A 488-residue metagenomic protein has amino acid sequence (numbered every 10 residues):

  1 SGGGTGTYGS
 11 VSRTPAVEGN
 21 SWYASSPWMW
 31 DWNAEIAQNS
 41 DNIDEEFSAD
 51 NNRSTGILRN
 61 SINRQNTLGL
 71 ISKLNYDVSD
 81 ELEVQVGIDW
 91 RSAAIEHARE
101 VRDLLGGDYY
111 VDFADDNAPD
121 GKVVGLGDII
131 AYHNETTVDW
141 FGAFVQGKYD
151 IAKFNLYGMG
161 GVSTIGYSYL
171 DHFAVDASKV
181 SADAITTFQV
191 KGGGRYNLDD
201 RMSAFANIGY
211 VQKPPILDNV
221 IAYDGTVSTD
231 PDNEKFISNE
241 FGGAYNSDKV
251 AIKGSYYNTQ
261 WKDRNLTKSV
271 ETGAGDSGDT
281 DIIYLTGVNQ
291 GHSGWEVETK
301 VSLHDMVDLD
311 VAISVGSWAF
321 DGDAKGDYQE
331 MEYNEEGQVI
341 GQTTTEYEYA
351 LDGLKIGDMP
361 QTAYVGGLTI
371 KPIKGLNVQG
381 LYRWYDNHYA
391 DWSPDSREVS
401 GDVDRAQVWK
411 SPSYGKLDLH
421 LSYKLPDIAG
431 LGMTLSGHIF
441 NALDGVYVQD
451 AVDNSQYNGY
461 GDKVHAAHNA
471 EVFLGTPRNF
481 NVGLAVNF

Functional and structural regions predicted by a protein language model:
S1, S54-Q85, I129-D150, N155 (+12 more regions): Outer-membrane beta-barrel transmembrane strands
W28-S72, E135-A174, I185-R195, N207-K213 (+1 more regions): Surface-exposed extracellular loop regions of Gram-negative outer-membrane beta-barrel proteins
I57, E83-D199, I221, K325 (+2 more regions): Signature of Gram-negative outer-membrane beta-barrel scaffolds
D80, D150-K153, N258-Q260, Y284-D395 (+1 more regions): Gram-negative outer-membrane beta-barrel transporters
W90-E96, I151-K153, V162-S168, I208-P214 (+9 more regions): Transmembrane beta-strands of outer-membrane beta-barrel pores
G166-D171, A182, Y196-E240, A251 (+4 more regions): Surface-exposed extracellular loop regions of Gram-negative outer-membrane beta-barrel proteins, predominantly
M359-I428, L443-D444, A451-V452: C-terminal beta-barrel architecture of Gram-negative outer-membrane proteins
W384-S396, Y423-F488: C-terminal beta-signal and adjacent terminal beta-strands/loops of Gram-negative outer-membrane beta-barrel proteins
